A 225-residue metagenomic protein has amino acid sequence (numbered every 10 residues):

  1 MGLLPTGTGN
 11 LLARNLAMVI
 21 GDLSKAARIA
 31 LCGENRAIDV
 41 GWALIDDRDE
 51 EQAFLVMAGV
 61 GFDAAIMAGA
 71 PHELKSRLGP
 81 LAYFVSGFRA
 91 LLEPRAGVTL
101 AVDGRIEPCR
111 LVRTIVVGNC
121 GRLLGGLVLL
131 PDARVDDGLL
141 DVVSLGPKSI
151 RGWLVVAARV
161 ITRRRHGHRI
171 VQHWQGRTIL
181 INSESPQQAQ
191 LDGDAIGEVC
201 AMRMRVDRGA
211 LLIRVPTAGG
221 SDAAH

Functional and structural regions predicted by a protein language model:
G2-R113: Catalytic core of DAGKc-family lipid kinases
N10, G121-L123, Q187: Glycine-rich nucleotide phosphate-binding loop and flanking beta-alpha elements of Rossmann-like dinucleotide-binding
L12-R14, G126-L127, L154, L191: Short glycine-/acidic-enriched loop or helix-start segments at secondary-structure transitions that form or flank
A43-L44, G69, V117-G118, V143-L145 (+1 more regions): Short beta-strand-to-turn element immediately C-terminal to the catalytic PLP-Schiff-base lysine in fold type I
G59, D63, V116-L130, A195: Glycine-rich phosphate/pyrophosphate-binding beta-alpha loops
D63-I66, P108-R110, L123-G126, I150-W153: Short acidic/glycine-rich loop or secondary-structure boundary segments that cap or lie
L74-A82, V117, L123-G125, P131-G152: Gly/Ser/Thr-rich active-site loops/lids in small-molecule metabolic enzymes that frequently grip phosphoryl groups
V102-C109, R134, L140, S144-H225: ATP/nucleoside-binding phosphotransfer catalytic cores, i.e., glycine-rich phosphate-binding loops
